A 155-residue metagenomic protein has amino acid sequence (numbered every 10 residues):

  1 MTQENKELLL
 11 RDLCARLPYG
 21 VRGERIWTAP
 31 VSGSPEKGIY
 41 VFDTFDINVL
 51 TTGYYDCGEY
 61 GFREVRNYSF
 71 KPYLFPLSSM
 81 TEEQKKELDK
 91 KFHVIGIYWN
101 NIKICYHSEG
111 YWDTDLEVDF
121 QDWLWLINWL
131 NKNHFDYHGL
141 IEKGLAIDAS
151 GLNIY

Functional and structural regions predicted by a protein language model:
M1-Y155: Structural boundary micro-motifs
